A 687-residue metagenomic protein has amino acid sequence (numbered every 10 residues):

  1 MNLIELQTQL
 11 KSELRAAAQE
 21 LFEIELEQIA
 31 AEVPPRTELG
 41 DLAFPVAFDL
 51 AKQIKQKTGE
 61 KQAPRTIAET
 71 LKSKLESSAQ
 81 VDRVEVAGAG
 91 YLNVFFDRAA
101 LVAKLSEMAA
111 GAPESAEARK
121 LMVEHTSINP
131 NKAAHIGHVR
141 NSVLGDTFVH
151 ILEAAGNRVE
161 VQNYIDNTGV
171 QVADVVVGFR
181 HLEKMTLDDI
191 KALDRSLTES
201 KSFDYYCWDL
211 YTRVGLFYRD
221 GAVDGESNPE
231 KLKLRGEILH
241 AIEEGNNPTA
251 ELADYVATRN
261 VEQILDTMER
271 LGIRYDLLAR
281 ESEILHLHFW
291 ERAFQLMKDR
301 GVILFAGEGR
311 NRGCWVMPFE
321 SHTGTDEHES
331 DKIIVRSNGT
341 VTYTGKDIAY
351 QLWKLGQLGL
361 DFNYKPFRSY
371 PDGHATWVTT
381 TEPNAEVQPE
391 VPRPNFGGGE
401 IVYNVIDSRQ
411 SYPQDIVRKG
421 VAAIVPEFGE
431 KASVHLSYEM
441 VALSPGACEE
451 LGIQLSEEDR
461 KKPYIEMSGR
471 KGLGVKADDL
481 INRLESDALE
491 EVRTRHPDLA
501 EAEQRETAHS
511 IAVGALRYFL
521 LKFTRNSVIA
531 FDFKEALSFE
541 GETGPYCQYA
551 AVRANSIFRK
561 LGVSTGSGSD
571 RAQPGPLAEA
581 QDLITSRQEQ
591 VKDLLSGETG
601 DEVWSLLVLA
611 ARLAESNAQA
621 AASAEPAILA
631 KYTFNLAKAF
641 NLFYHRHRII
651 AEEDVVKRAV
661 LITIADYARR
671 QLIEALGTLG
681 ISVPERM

Functional and structural regions predicted by a protein language model:
N2-V102, S115-M687: Non-catalytic interaction-recognition regions
A103-M108: Short, charged, solvent-exposed linker or helix-capping segments at domain edges/interfaces that act as flexible hinges
